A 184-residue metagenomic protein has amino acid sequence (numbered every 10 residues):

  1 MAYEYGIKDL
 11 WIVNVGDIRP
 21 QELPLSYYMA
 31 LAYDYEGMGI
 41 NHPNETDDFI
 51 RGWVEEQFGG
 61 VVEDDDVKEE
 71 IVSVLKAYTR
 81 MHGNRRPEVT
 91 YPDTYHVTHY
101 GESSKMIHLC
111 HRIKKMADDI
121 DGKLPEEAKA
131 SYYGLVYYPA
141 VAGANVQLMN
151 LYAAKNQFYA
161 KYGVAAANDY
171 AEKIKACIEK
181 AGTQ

Functional and structural regions predicted by a protein language model:
M1-M38, E45-T46, I50, M149 (+2 more regions): Catalytic-core regions of glycoside hydrolase
D48-Q184: Catalytic domains of carbohydrate-active enzymes that cleave complex glycans
